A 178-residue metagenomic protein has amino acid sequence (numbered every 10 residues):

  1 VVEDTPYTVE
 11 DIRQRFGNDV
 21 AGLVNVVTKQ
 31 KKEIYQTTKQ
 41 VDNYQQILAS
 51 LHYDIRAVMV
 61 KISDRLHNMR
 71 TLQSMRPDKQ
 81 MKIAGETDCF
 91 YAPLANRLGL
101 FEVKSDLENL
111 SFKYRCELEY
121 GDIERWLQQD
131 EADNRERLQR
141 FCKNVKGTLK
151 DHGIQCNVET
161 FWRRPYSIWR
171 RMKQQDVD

Functional and structural regions predicted by a protein language model:
V1-V177: Active-site helical microenvironments for divalent-metal-assisted chemistry
